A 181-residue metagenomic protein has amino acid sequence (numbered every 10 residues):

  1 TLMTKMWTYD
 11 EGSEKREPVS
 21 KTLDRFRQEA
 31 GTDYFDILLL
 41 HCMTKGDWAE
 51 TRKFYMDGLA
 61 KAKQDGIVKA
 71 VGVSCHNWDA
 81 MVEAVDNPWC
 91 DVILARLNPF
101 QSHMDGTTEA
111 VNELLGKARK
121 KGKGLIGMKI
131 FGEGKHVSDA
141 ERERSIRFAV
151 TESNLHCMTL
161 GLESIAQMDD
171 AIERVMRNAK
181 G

Functional and structural regions predicted by a protein language model:
T1, M6, D24-Y34, K61-K63 (+2 more regions): Intrinsic structural disorder
T1-E11, L38-H41: A short, structured active-site edge motif that brings together acidic residues
T1-M3, D36, G72, I126: A structural signal for isolated positions on well-ordered beta-strands in alpha/beta enzyme cores
G12-K21: Glycine-rich anion/phosphate-binding loops
T22-A30, A80-V82, L114: Short, charged beta->alpha transition segments
R27-D47: Active-site groove signature of glycoside hydrolases
C42-G181: Beta/alpha (TIM)-barrel catalytic core signal, keyed to glycine-rich beta->alpha loops juxtaposed to Asp/Glu that bind
